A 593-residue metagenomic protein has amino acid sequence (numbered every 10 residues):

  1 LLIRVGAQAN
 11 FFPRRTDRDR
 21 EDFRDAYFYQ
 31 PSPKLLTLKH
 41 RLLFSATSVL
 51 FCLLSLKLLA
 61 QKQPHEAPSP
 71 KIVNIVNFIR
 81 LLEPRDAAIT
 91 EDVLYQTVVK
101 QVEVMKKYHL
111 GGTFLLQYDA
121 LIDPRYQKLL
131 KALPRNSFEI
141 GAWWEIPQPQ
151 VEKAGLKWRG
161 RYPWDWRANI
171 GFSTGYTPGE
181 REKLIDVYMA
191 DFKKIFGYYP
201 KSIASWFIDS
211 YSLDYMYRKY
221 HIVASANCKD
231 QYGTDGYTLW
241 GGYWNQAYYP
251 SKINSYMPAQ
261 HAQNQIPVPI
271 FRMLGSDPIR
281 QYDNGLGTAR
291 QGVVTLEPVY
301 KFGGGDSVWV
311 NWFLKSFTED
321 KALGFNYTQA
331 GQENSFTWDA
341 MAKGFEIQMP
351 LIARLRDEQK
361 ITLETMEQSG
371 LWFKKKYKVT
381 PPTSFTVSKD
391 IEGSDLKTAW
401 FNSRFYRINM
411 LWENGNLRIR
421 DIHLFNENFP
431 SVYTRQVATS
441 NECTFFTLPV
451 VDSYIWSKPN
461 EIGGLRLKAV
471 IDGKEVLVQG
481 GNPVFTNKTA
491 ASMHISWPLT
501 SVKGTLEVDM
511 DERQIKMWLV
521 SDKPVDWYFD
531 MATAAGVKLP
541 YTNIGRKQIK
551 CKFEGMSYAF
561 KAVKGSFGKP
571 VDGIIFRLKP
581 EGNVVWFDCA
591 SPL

Functional and structural regions predicted by a protein language model:
Q63-N136, N326-Y327, W400: Active-site beta->alpha N-cap acidic-glycine motif
E83, Q96, K100-E103, A190 (+4 more regions): Catalytic grooves of carbohydrate-active enzymes
P84-Y95, L115-Q127, Q148-V151, A204-L213 (+3 more regions): Acidic-and-aromatic substrate-binding clefts and catalytic sites of carbohydrate-active enzymes
Y118-F207, A262-V294, L323-F336, D452: Metal-dependent polysaccharide deacetylase catalytic core of the NodB/CE4 family, i.e., the active-site-bearing domain
T177-I253, R513-L519: Catalytic domains of cell-wall/extracellular-matrix polysaccharide-remodeling enzymes, centered on de-N-acetylation
Y300-V310, T328-G331, K552-L593: Beta-strand-rich recognition/accessory modules
M410-S492, P498: Acidic-aromatic substrate-binding/catalytic surfaces of carbohydrate-active enzymes
A491-P540: Acidic, contiguous internal or C-terminal segments within carbohydrate-active enzymes that form a structured patch used
